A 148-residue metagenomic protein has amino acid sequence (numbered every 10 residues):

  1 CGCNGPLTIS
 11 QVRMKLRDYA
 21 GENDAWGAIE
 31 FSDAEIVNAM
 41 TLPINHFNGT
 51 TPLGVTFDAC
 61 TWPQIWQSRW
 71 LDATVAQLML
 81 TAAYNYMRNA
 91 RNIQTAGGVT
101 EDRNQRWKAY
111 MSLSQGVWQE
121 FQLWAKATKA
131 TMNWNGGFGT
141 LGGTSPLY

Functional and structural regions predicted by a protein language model:
C1-Q67, Q122-Y148: Conserved short "hinge" loops at termini or chain/domain junctions
A39, W70, A109-Y110: A structural signal for short hydrophobic/aromatic patches embedded in well-ordered alpha helices
N45, S68-Y84: Short, hydrophobic/amphipathic alpha-helical patches that form generic packing surfaces within helical domains
P52, M79-N92: Short, solvent-exposed secondary-structure capping/transition elements
Q94-T95, K126: Short, intrinsically disordered/low-complexity patches at protein termini and at juxtamembrane boundaries
A96-K108: Eukaryote-specific, cytoplasm-facing alpha-helical/coiled-coil scaffolding segments in long proteins
K108-A125: Amphipathic alpha-helical coiled-coil segments
